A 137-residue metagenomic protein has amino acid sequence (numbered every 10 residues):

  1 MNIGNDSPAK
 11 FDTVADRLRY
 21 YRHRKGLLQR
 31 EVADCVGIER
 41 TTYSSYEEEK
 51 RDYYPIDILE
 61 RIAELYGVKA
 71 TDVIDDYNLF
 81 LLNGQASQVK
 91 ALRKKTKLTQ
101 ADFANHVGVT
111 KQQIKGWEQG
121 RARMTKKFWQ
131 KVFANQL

Functional and structural regions predicted by a protein language model:
N2-R24, D75-K95: A short, Lys/Arg-rich alpha-helix, primarily the initiator
V14, D34, Y53-Y54, Y66 (+1 more regions): Intrinsically disordered, low-complexity regulatory/linker segments
R19, R30, E60, K90-A91 (+1 more regions): Residues within the helices of the helix-turn-helix
R22, A33, A63, R93 (+1 more regions): The alpha-helix within a helix-turn-helix
G26-S45, K97-Q113: Short alpha-helical DNA-recognition segment
G37-Y53, N78, V109-R123: Recognition helix of helix-turn-helix/homeodomain-like DNA-binding domains that insert into the DNA major groove
D57-D72, T125-L137: DNA major-groove recognition helix of helix-turn-helix/homeodomain DNA-binding modules
L82-F128: Helix-turn-helix/homeodomain-like alpha-helical modules used for DNA recognition and transcription-factor dimerization
